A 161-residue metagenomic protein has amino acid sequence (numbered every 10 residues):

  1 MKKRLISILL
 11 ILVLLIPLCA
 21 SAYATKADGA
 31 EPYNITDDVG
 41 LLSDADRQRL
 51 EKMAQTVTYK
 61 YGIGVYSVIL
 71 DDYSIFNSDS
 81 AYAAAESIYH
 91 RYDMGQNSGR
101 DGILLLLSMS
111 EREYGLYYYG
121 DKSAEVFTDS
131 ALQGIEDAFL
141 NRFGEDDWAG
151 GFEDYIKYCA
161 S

Functional and structural regions predicted by a protein language model:
K2-S161: A structural boundary signal for the start of the first folded domain, especially the loop/turn and N-capping region
